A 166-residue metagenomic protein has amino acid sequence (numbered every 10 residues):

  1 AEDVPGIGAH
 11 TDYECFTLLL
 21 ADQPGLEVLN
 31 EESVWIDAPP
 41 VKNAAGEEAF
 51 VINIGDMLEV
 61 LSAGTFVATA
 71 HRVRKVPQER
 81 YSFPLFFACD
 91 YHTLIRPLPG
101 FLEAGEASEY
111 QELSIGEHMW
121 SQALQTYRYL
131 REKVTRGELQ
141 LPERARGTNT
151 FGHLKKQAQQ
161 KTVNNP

Functional and structural regions predicted by a protein language model:
A1-P166: C-terminal flanking tails of non-heme Fe-dependent oxygenases
